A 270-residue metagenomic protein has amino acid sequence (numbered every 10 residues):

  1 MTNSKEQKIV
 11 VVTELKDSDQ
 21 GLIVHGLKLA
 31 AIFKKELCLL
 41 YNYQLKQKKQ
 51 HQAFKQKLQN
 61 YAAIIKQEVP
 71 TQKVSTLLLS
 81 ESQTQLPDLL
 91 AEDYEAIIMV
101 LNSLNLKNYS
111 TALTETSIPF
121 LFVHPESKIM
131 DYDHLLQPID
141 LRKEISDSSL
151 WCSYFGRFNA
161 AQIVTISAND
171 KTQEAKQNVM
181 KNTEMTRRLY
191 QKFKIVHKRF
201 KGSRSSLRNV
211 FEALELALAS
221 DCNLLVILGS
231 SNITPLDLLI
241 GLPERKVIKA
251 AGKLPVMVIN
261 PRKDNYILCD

Functional and structural regions predicted by a protein language model:
T2-Q50, H134-F200: Small/aliphatic-rich secondary-structure junction motif
V12-K16, S80-E81, V100-L104, P138-L141 (+3 more regions): Structural motif
K34-E36, Q72, I118, A161-Q162 (+3 more regions): Short glycine/serine/threonine/alanine-rich loop segments
Q50-V69, S75-L78: N-terminal positively charged helical leader segments and presequences
K57, M180-E184, L239-E244: Charged helix-capping and loop-helix junction motifs
L77-L86, S206-V210: Charged docking surfaces used in two-component/phosphorelay signaling
Q85-D131, A217-D270: Gly/Ser-rich helix-loop-strand patches that form or flank binding pockets for ribonucleotide-derived cofactors
R187, S205-L218: A short, acidic, amphipathic alpha-helical segment used as a generic capping/interface helix at domain edges
